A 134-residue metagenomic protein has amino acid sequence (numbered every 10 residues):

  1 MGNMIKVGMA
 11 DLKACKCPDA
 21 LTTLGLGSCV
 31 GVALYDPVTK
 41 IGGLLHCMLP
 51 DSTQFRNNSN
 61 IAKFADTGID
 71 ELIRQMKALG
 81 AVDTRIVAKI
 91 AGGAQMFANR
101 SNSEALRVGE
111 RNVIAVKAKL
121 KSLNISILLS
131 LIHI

Functional and structural regions predicted by a protein language model:
M1-I5, T53, N60-A88, F97-S130: Alpha/propeptide regions of enzymes that mature by internal proteolysis
I5-T22, V38: Phosphate-centric recognition/catalysis
K16, Y35, D51, R100-S101: Ubiquitous "structural anchor" signal
T22-L79: Conserved mixed alpha/beta catalytic, RNA-binding, or beta-rich assembly cores of soluble enzyme, regulatory
G31-A33, I41-G43, V87-K89, I125-L128: Structural motif
A91-G93: Short loop/turn motifs enriched for small/polar and acidic residues
I132-I134: Conserved small/polar residues in nucleotide/adenosyl-binding loops
